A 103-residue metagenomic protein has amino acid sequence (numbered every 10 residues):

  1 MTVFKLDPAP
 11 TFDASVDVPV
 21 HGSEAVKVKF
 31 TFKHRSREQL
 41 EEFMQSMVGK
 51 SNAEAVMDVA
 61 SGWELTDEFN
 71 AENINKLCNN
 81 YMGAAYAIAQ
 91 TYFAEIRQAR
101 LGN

Functional and structural regions predicted by a protein language model:
M1-Q45: Short, charged/polar N-terminal "headpieces" of proteins
M44-N103: Acidic, low-complexity intrinsically disordered segments
